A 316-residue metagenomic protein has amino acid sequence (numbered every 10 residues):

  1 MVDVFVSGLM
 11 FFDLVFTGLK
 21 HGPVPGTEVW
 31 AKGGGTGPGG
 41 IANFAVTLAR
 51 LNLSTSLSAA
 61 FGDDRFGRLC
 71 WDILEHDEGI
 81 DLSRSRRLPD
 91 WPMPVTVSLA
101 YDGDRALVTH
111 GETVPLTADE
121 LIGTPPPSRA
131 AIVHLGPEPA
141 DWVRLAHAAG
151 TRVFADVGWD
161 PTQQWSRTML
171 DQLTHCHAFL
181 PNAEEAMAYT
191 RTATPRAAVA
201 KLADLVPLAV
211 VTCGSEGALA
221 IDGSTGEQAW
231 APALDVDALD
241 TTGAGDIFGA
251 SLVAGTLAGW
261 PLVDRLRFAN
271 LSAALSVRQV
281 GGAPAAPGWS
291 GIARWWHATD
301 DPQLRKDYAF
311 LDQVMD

Functional and structural regions predicted by a protein language model:
M1-A60, R68, F310-D316: Glycine-rich phosphate/adenosyl-contacting loop at the front of the ribokinase-like
V4, P195-D316: Conserved phosphate-binding/catalytic region of the ribokinase-like
V4, T55, L82, V153 (+1 more regions): Hydrophobic anchor at the start of a short beta-strand that flanks the dinucleotide cofactor-binding loop
V46, V95-L99, A106, G217-I221: Short beta-strand scaffold segments in enzyme catalytic cores
R65-E78, S98: Active-site-proximal loop->helix
I73-D90: A glycine-rich helix N-cap at a beta->alpha junction
R87, T96-P137: Conserved phosphate-binding/catalytic loop of the ribokinase/pfkB sugar-kinase fold
H147, T151-R152, G158-W230: Conserved phosphate/ATP/ADP-binding segment of small-molecule kinases
